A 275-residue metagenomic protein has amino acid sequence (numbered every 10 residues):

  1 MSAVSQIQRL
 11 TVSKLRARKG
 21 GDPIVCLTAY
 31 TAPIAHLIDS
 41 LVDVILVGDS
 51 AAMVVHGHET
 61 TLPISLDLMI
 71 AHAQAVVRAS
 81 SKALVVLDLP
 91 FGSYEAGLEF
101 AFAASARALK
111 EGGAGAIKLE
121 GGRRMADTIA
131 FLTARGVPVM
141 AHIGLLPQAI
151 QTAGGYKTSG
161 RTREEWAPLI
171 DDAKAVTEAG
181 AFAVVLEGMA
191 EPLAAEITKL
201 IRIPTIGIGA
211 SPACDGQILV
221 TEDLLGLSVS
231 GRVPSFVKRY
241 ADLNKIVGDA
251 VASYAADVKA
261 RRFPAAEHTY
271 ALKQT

Functional and structural regions predicted by a protein language model:
S2-S235, A241-T275: Alpha/beta enzyme core
